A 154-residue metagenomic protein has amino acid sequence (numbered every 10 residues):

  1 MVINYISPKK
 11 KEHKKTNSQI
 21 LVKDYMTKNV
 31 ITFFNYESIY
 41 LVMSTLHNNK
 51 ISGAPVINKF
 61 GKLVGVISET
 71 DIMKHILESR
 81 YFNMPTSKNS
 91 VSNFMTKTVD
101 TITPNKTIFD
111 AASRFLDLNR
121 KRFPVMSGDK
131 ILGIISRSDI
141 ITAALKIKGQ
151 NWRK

Functional and structural regions predicted by a protein language model:
M1-K154: Tandem CBS (Cystathionine beta-synthase) repeat/Bateman regulatory domains
